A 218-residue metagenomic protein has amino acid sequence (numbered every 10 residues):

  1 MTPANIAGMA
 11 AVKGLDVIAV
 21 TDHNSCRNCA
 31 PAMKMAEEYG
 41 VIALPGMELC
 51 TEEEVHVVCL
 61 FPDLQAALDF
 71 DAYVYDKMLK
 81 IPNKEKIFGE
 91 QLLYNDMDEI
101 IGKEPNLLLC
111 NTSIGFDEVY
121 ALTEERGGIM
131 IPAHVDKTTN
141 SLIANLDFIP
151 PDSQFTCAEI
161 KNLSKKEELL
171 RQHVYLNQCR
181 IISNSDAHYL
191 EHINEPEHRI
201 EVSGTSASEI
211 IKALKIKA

Functional and structural regions predicted by a protein language model:
M1, A7, A158-Q178: Short, motif-level signal for alpha-helix interfacial/capping segments enriched in acidic residues and aromatics/proline
M1-E54, L146-S153, K165-K166, E191 (+2 more regions): An N-terminally biased module of ancient metal coordination in phosphate/nucleic-acid-related enzymes
A19-T21, P132, E159: Conserved beta-strand positions in the central sheet of alpha/beta enzyme cores
M35-T156, S164, V174, E209-I210: Extended substrate/RNA-proximal surfaces in nucleic-acid metabolism proteins
V57-P62, E195-E197, K217: Short, surface-exposed amphipathic charged segments that create phosphate/polyanion-binding patches used for binding
T139-S141, K166-L169, L190-I193: Short active-site-adjacent structural elements
D152-C157, L176-I181, H198-E201: Glycine-enriched alpha-helix->loop->beta-strand junction motifs that scaffold or abut catalytic
R180-E195: Short acidic/histidine-rich active-site segments
